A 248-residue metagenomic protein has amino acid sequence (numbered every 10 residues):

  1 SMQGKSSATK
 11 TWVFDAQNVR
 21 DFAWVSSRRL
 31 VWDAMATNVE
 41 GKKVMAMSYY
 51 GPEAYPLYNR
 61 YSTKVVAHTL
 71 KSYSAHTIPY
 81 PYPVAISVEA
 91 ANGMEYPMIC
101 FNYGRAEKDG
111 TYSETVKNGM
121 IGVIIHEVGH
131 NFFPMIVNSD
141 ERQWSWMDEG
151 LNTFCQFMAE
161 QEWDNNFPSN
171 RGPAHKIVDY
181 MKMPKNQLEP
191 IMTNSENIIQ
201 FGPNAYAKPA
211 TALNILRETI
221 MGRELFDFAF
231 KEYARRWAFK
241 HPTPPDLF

Functional and structural regions predicted by a protein language model:
S1-K64, T77, I121: Non-catalytic architectural context of zinc metalloproteases
F14, Y49-F248: Hydrophobic alpha-helical and helix-loop surface patches within well-folded domains that function as non-catalytic
